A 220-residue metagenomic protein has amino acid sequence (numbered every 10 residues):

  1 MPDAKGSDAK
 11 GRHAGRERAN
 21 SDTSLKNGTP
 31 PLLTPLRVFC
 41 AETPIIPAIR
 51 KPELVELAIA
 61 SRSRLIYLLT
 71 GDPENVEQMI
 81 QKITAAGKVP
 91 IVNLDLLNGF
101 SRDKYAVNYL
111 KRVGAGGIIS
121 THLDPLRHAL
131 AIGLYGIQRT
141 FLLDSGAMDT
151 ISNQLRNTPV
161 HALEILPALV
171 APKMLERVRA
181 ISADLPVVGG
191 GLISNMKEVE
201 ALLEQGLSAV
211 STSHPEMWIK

Functional and structural regions predicted by a protein language model:
S24-I91, N98-F100: Conserved N-terminal beta1-alpha1 strand-loop-helix module at the mouth
F39-I45, A86-D95, I132-F141, I181-G190: Short beta-strand/loop segments at the ligand-binding rim of alpha/beta enzyme cores
I46-R50, L65-P73, N93-L97, A115-T121 (+2 more regions): Catalytic beta/alpha-barrel core
L68, D124-P125, P167-V170, G191-E198 (+1 more regions): Glycine-rich phosphate-binding active-site loops on the catalytic face of alpha/beta enzymes
R102-A106, L110-H128: Ordered, amphipathic secondary-structure segments that act as subunit-interaction surfaces in large macromolecular
Y105-V107, N153, S182, S194-S208: Catalytic cores of alpha/beta
L123-N157: Histidine/lysine/aspartate-rich catalytic loop segments that bind and position anionic ligands
